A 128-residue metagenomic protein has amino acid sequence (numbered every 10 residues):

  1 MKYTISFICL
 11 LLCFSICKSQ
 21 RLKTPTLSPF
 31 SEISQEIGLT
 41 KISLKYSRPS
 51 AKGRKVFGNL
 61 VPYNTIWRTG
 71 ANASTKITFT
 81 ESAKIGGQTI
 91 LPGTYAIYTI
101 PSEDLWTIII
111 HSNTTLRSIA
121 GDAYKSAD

Functional and structural regions predicted by a protein language model:
M1-L22: Bacterial Sec-dependent N-terminal signal peptides
Q20-L91, A96-D128: Targeting-peptide/extracellular-domain and disordered-appendage signature
